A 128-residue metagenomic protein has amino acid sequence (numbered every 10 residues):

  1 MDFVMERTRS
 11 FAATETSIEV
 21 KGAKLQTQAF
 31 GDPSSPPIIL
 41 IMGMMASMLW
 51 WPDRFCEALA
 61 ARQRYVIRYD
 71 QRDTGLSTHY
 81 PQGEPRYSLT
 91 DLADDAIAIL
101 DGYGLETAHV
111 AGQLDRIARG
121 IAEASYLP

Functional and structural regions predicted by a protein language model:
F3-K24: N-terminal cap/lid segment of alpha/beta-hydrolase-fold proteins
E19-H79: Conserved HGGG/HGGXW glycine-rich cap/lid loop of the alpha/beta-hydrolase fold
K21, Y87-T90: Conserved phosphate-coordination/catalytic loops
C56, I97, I121-S125: A structural alpha-helix within SAM-dependent methyltransferase catalytic domains
Y80-R86: Short glycine-enriched, charge-decorated loop/helix-capping segments at active-site entrances that position
T90-A108: Conserved acidic catalytic loop of the alpha/beta-hydrolase fold
E106-P128: Conserved hydrolase catalytic core segment
